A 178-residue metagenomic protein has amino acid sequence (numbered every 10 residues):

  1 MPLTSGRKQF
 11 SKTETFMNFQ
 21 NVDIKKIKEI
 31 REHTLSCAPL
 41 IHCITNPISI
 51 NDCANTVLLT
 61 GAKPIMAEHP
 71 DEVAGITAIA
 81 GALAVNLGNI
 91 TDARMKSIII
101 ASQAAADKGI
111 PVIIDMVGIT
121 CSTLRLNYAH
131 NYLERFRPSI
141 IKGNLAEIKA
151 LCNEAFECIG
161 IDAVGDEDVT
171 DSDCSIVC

Functional and structural regions predicted by a protein language model:
M1-F16: N-terminal amphipathic/basic-hydrophobic helices that include classical n-h-c signal peptides and signal-anchor
F16-I100, A104-A106, P111, I176-C178: Small-residue (G/A/S/T)-rich helix-start motifs and N-terminal tracts that mark the onset
C53, R94-M95, T123, L151-N153: Short glycine-/acidic-enriched loop or helix-start segments at secondary-structure transitions that form or flank
V73-A74, C121-S122, K149: Short secondary-structure capping/turn micro-motifs that flank functional sites
G88, V117-I119, A146: Active-site beta-loop-alpha junctions enriched in small/polar residues
R94-E134, S139-I140: Glycine/small-residue-rich loop that forms an oxyanion/phosphate-binding "nest" at active or ligand-binding sites
L124-C178: Conserved phosphate/ATP/ADP-binding segment of small-molecule kinases
